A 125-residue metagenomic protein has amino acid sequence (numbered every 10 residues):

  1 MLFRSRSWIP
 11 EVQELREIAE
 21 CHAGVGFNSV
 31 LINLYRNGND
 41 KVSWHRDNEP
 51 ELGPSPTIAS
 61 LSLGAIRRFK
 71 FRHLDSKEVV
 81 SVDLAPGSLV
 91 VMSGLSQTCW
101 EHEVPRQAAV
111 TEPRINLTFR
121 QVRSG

Functional and structural regions predicted by a protein language model:
P10-I18, S43-N48: Short acidic (Asp/Glu) patches
E14, E20, N33-N37, E51-R68: Short, conserved beta-strand element in jelly-roll/cupin
G24-L31: A short coil-to-beta-strand element that immediately follows conserved catalytic motifs
G26, S55, L63, T98 (+1 more regions): A short, structural micro-pattern
L31-L34, S43, S62, R72 (+1 more regions): Short, conserved beta-strand edge motifs with alternating hydrophobic and charged residues
H45-I58, D75-E78: A short beta-loop-beta micro-motif enriched in histidine and acidic residues
R68-G125: Catalytic core of Fe(II)/2-oxoglutarate
